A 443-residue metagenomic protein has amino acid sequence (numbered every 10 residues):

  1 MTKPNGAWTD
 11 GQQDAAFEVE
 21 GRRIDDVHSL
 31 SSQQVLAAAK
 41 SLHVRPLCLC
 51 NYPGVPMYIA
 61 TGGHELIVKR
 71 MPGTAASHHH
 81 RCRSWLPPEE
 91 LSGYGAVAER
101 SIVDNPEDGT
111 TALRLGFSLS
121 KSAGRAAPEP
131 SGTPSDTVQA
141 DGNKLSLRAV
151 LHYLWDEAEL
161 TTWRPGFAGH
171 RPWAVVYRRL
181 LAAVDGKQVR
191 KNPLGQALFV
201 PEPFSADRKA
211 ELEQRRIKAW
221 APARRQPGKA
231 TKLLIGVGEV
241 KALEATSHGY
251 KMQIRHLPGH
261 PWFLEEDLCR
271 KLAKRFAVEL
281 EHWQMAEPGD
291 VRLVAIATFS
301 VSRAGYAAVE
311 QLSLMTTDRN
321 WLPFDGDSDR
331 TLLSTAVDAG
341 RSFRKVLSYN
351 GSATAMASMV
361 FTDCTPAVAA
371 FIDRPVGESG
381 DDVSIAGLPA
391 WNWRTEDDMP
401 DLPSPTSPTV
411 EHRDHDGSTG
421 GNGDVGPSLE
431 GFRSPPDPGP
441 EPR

Functional and structural regions predicted by a protein language model:
M1-R443: Intrinsically disordered, low-complexity linker/tail regions enriched in polar/charged residues
